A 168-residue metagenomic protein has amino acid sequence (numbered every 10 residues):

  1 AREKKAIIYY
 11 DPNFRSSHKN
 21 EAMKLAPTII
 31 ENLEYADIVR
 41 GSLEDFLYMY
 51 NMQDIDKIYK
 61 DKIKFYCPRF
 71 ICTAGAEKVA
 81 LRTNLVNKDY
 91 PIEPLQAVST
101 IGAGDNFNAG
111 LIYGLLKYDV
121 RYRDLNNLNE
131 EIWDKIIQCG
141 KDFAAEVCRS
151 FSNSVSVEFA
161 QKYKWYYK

Functional and structural regions predicted by a protein language model:
A1-K57, K78: Conserved beta-alpha-beta core of the PfkB/ribokinase-like small-molecule kinase fold
E3, N51-K168: Conserved phosphate-binding/catalytic region of the ribokinase-like
